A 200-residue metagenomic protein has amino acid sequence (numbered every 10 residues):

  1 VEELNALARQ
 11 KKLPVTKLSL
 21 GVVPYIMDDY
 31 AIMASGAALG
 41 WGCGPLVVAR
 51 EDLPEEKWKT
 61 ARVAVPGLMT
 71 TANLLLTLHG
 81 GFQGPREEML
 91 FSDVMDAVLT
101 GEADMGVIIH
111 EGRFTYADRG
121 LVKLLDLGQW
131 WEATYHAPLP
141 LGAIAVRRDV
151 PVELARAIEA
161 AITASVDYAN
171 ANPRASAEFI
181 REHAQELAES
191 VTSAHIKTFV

Functional and structural regions predicted by a protein language model:
V1, A8-I26, L90, I108-F114: Beta->alpha turn/N-cap motifs
V1, C43-M105, I109-E111: Bilobed "Venus flytrap"/periplasmic-binding protein-like clamshell domains and structurally analogous long
A8, L76, I158: A residue-level signal for conserved active-site and pocket-lining positions in enzyme catalytic cores
Y30-A37, R62: A structural signal for short loop-to-beta-strand junctions that line the ligand-binding cleft of periplasmic/secreted
A31, G84-E87, V122-K123: Conserved beta-strand segments of alpha/beta enzyme cores
A34-E55, E132-D149: Hydrophobic/proline-rich hinge and linker segments of small-molecule sensing/allosteric domains, predominantly
F91-I180: Pocket-lining segment of extracytoplasmic ligand-binding domains
E178-V200: An extracytoplasmic/periplasmic, membrane-proximal ligand-sensing/linker region
